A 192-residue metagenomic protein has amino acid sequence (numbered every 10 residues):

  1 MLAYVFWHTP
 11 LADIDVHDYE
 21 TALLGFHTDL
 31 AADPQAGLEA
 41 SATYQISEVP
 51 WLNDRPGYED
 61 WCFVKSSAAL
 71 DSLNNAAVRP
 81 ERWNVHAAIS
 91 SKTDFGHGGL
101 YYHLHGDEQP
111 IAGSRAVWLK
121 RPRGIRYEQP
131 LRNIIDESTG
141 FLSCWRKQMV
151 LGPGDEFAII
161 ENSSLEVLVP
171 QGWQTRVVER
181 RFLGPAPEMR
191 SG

Functional and structural regions predicted by a protein language model:
M1-G192: Macromolecular interaction modules
